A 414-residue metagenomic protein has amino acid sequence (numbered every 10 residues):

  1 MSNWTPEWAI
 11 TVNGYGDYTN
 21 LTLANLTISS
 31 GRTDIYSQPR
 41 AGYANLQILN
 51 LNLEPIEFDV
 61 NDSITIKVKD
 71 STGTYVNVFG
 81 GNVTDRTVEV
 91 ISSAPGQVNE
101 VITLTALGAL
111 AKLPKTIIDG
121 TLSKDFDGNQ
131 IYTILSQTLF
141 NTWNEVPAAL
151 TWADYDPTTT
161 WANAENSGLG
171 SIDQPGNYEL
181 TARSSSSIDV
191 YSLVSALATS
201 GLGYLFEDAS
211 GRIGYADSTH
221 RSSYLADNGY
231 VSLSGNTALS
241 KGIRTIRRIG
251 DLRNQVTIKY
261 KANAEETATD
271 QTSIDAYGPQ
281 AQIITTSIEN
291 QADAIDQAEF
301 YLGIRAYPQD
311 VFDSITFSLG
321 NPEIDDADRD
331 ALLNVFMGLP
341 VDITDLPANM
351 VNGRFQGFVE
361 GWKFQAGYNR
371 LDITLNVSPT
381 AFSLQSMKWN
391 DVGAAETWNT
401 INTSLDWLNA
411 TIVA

Functional and structural regions predicted by a protein language model:
M1-N129, Q365-R370, T380-L384: Beta-strand-rich assembly/attachment modules of structural machines
M1-T19, I118, S123-Y132, S192-Q356 (+3 more regions): Acidic, small/polar-enriched beta strand-loop surface segments
P6-I10, L23-I28, I64, S167-Q174 (+3 more regions): Generic structural motif
T27-S29, T84, Y178, S185-S186 (+2 more regions): Short linear interaction motifs
L46, A106, L197, I258 (+1 more regions): Terminal peptide-recognition signature
L49-N52, I66-D70, R86-S92, N144 (+3 more regions): Short regulatory "switch" loops immediately downstream of catalytic or recognition motifs within protein catalytic
D62-N82, M337-F358: Ser/Thr/Gly-rich low-complexity blocks that favor extended beta-strand/coil architectures
T72-Y75, S92-T245: Charged- and aromatic-enriched interaction segments used to assemble and dock large macromolecular complexes
